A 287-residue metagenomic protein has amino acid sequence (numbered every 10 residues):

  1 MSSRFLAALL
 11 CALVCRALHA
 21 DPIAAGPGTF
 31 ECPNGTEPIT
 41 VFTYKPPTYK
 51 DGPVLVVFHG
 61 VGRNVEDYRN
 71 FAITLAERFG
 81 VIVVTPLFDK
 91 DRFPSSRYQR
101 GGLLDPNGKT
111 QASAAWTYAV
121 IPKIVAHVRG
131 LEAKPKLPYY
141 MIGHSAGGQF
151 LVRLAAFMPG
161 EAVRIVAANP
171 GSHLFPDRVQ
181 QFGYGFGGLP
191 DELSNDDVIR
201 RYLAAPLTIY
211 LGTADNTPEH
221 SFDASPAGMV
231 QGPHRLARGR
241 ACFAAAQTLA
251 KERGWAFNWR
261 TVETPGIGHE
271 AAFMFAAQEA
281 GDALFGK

Functional and structural regions predicted by a protein language model:
M1-A7: Bacterial N-terminal signal peptides that target proteins for export
A7-R16: Bacterial N-terminal signal peptides
L18-V54, N64-D67, R78-V81, G108-K109 (+9 more regions): A domain-start/cap signature at the N-terminus of enzymes
H59-R63: Active-site glycine-rich loops that stabilize anionic/oxyanionic intermediates across multiple enzyme folds
D89-A115, S221-F222: Cap/lid segment of the alpha/beta-hydrolase catalytic domain
D105-E132: Alpha/beta-hydrolase active-site loop
R164-T248: The feature captures the conserved acid-bearing segment of alpha/beta-hydrolase catalytic domains
D223, F243-K287: C-terminal catalytic histidine-bearing segment of alpha/beta-hydrolase fold enzymes
